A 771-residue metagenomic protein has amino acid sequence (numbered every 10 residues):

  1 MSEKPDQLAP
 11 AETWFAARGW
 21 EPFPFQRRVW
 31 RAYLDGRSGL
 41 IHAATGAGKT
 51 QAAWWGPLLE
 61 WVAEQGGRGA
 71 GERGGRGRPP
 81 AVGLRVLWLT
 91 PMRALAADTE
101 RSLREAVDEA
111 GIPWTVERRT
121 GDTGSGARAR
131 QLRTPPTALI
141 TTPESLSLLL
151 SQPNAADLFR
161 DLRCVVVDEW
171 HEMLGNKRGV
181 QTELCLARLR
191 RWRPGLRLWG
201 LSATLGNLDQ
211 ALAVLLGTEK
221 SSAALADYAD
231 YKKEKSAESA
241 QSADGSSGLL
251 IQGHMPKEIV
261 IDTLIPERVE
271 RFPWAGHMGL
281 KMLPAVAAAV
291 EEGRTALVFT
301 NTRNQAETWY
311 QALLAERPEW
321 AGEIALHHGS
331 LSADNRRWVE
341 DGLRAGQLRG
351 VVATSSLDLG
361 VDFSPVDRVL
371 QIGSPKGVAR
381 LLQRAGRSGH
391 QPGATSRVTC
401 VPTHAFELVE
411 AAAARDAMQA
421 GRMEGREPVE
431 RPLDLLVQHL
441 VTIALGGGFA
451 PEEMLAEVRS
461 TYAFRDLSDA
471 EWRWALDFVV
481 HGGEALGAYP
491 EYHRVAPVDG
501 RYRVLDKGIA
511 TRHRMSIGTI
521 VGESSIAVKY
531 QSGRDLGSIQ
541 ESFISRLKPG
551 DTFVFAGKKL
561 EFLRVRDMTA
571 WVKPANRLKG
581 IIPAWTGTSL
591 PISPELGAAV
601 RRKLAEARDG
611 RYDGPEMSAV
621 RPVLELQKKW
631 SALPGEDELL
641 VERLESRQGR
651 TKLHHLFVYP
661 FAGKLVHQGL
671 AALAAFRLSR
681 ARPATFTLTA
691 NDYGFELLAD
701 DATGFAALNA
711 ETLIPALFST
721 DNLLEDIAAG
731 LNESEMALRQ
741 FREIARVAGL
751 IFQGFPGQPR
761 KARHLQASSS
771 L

Functional and structural regions predicted by a protein language model:
S2-P5, A9-A16, E21-A47, A52-G67 (+1 more regions): Helicase motor core with emphasis on the C-terminal RecA-like subdomain
G253-M255, A315, E430-R431, I517-E523 (+2 more regions): Flexible hinge/switch segments at interdomain interfaces of large molecular machines
R268-R271, T511-R514, L578-I581, T703-E711: Short, charged/polar, Gly/Pro-enriched secondary-structure boundary elements
M282-A285, A289, L343-G350, T354 (+6 more regions): Phosphate-interacting basic helix/loop segments used at nucleotide- and nucleic-acid interfaces
W338, A345, E523-G550, F657-R677: A short, contiguous, amphipathic alpha-helix enriched in charged residues
A450-E452, Y462, L604-A619: N-terminal leader/propeptide and maturation segments of large enzyme subunits in energy/redox metabolism and hydrolases
H481, G487-R602, A684: Conserved nucleotide-binding/hydrolysis modules and their immediate coupling elements across P-loop/ASCE NTPase motors
P615-Q668, A672, F676, R680 (+1 more regions): Non-catalytic interaction/regulatory segments
